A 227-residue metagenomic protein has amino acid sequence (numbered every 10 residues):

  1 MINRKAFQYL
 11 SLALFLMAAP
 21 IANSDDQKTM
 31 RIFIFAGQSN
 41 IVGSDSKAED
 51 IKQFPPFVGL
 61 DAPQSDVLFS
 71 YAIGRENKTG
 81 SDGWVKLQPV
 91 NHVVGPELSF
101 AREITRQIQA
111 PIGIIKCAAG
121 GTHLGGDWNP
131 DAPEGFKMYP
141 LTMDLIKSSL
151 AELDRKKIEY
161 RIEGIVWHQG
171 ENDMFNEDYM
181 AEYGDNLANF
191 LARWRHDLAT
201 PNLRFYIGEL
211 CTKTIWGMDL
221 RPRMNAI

Functional and structural regions predicted by a protein language model:
M1-L10: Bacterial N-terminal signal peptides that target proteins for export
I2-N3, M17, I34: Generic secretory/membrane-interface signal
Y9-A18: Bacterial N-terminal signal peptides
A18, A22-D26: Boundary at the C-terminal end of the N-terminal hydrophobic targeting segment
D25-I227: Cell-envelope and extracellular/periplasmic
